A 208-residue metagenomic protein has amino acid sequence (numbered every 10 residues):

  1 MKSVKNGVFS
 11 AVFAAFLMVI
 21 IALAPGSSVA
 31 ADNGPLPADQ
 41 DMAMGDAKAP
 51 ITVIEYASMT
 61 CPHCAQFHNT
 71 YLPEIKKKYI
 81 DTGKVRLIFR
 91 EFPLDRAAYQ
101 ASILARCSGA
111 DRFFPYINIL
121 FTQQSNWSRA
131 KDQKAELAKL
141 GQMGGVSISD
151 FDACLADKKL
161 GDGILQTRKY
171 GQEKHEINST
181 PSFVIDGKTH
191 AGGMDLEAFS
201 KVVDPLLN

Functional and structural regions predicted by a protein language model:
K2-G7, A30-D32, S58, K139-N208: C-terminal cap of thioredoxin/glutaredoxin-like
K2-P93, L165-E173, L207-N208: Extracytoplasmic thiol/disulfide redox context detector
D32, Q40, Q100, Q123 (+1 more regions): Glycine-rich, flexible loop/turn motifs
D41, F89-F92, S125, D152 (+1 more regions): Conserved short-loop catalytic and cofactor-binding motifs
M44-I51, Y99, D111, K131-A135 (+2 more regions): Residues at secondary-structure transition points
A49-T52, G83, Q100, G144 (+1 more regions): Envelope-exposed proteins and targeting segments
M59, A65-Q142: Structural alpha/beta surface segment adjacent to cysteine/selenocysteine redox centers across thiol/disulfide enzymes
